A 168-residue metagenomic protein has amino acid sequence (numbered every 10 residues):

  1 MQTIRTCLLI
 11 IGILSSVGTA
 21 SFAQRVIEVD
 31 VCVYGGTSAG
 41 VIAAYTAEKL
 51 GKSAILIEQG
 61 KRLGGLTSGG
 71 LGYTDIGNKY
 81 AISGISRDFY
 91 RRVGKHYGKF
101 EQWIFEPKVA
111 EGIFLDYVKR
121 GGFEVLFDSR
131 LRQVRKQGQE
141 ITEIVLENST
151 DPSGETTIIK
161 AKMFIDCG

Functional and structural regions predicted by a protein language model:
C7-V17: Bacterial N-terminal signal peptides
A20-A23: Boundary at the C-terminal end of the N-terminal hydrophobic targeting segment
R25-T37: Beta1/beta-strand and adjacent pyrophosphate-binding region of the FAD-binding site in flavoprotein oxidoreductases
I27-V29, P152-M163: Core beta-strand elements of the Rossmann-like FAD/NAD(P) dinucleotide-binding domain in flavoenzyme oxidoreductases
G40: N-terminal Rossmann-fold NAD(P) dinucleotide-binding loop
T46, K52-S53, E58-E140: Conserved N-terminal/central alpha/beta ligand/cofactor-binding core
A54, K61-G65, I158-G168: Hydrophobic or amphipathic alpha-helical targeting/insertion segments
R135-I158: Conserved beta-strand-loop-beta-strand element in the redox core of flavoprotein oxidoreductases
